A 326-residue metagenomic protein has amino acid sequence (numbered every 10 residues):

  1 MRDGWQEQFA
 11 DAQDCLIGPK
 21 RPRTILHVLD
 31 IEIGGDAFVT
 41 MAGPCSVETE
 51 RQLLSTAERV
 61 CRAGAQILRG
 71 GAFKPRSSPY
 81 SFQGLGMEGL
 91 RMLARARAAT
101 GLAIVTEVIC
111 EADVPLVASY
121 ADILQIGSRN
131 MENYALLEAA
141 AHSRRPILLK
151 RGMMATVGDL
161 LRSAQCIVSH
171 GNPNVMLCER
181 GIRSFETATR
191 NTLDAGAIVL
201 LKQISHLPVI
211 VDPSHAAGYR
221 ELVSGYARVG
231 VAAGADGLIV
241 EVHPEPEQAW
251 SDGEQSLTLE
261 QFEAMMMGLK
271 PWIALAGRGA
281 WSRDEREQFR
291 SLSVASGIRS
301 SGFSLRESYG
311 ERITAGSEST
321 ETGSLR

Functional and structural regions predicted by a protein language model:
F9-M41, A276-G279: N-terminal amphipathic alpha-helix/helix-capping segment at the start of soluble metabolic enzymes
K20, P79-R91, A112, S128-R144 (+3 more regions): Active-site-adjacent beta->alpha loops and helix N-cap segments on the catalytic face of soluble alpha/beta enzymes
F38-L53, P79-Q83, V105-E107, S128 (+1 more regions): Active-site mouth loops of central-metabolism enzymes
R69-M87, P244-E254: Glycine-rich, proline-tolerant flexible connector loops at the mouths of alpha/beta enzymes
Q83-V105, A140-P146, A197-V209, L257-A276: Alpha-helix-loop-beta-strand connector modules within alpha/beta enzyme cores
L102-C110, D122-Y134, P146-V157, M176-E179 (+1 more regions): Catalytic beta/alpha-barrel core
S143-V242: Catalytic alpha/beta core domains of metabolic enzymes, predominantly
Q288, S296-S308, R312: Intrinsic, low-complexity polybasic segments
